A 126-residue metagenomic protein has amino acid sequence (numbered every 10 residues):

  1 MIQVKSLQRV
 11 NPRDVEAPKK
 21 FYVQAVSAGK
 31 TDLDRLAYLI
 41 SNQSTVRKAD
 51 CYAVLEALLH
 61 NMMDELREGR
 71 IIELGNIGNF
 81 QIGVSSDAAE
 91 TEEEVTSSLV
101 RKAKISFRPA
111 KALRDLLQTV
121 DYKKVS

Functional and structural regions predicted by a protein language model:
M1-S126: Strongly charged
